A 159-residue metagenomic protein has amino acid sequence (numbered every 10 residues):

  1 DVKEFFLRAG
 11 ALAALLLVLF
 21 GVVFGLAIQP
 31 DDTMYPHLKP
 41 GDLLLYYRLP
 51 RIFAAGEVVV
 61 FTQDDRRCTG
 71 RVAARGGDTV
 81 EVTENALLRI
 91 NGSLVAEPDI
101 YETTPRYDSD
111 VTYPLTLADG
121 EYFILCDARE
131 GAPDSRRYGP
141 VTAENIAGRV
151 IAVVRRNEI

Functional and structural regions predicted by a protein language model:
D1-T69, R136-I159: Protein maturation boundaries and topogenic segments
K39, A54-A55, R75, T83 (+2 more regions): Residue-level recognition of short, solvent-exposed, well-ordered loop/turn junctions that link secondary-structure
L44, V59, V80, Y122-F123 (+1 more regions): Generic structural signal for buried aliphatic residues
R89-G92: Short strand-turn-strand beta-turns centered on an Asx-Gly dipeptide
V95-A96: Short hydrophobic beta-strand segments in globular cytosolic domains
Y101-T104: Surface-exposed loop and turn segments in beta-propeller and other repeat-based domains that flank or scaffold
Y107-I159: Beta-strand-rich cores of mature extracytoplasmic or soluble domains
